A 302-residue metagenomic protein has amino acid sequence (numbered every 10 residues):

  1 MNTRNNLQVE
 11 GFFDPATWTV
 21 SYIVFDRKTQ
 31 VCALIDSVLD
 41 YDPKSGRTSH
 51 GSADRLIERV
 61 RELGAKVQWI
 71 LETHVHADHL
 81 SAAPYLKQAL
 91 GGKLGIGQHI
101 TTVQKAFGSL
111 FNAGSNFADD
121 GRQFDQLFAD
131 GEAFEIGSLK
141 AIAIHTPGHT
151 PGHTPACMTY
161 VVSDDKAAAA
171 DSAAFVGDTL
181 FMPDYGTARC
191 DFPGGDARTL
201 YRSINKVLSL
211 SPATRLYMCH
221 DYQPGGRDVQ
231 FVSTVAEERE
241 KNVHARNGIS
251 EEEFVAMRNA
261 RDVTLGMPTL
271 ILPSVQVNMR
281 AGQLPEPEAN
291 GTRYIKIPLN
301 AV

Functional and structural regions predicted by a protein language model:
M1-Q8, H99, G195, R202-R215 (+1 more regions): Accessory terminal helices/loops
M1-V67, F117-D221, L299-V302: Catalytic core of the metallo-beta-lactamase
G46-G95: Active-site metal-binding motif and surrounding structural segment of the metallo-beta-lactamase
R47, A106-S109, T187-A188, R227-V232: Short aromatic-enriched loop/helix-cap "lid" or pocket-rim segments at secondary-structure transitions that line
A77, V103-Q104, G226: Generic structural signal for helix capping and beta-alpha/helix-loop junctions
S81-A83, T159-Y160, Y185, R227: Active-site-flanking alpha-helical
Q88, L110-F117, G194, T234-V235: Short, hinge-like loop/turn segments at secondary-structure boundaries
L94-F124, R261: Acidic/polar short surface loop at catalytic or gating sites that assists cofactor/ion binding and chemistry
